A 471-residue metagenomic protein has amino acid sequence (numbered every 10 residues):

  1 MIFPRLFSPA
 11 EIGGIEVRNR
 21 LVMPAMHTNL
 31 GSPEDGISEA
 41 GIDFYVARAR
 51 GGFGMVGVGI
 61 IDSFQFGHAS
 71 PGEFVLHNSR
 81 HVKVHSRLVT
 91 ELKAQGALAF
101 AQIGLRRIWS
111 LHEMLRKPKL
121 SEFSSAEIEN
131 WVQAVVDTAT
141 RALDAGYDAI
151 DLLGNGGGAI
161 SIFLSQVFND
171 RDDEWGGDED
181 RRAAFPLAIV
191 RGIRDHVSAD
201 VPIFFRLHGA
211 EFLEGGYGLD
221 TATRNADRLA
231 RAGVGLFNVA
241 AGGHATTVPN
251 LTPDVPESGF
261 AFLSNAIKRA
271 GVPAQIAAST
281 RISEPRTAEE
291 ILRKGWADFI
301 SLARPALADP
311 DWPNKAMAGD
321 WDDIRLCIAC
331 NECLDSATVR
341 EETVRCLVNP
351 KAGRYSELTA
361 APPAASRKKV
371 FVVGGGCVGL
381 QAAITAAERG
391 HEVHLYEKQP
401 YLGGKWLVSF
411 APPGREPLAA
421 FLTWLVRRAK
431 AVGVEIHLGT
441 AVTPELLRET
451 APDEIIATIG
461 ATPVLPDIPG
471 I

Functional and structural regions predicted by a protein language model:
M1-V373, C377-V393, Y401, T462-V464: Flavin-dependent oxidoreductase catalytic cores
H68, Q166, P412-P413, P469: N-terminal low-complexity, intrinsically disordered patches enriched in charged
D220-R228, G235-N238, L425-R427, L438 (+2 more regions): Long hydrophobic alpha-helices with heptad-repeat/coiled-coil character
G271-V272, G295-W296, V432, A451 (+1 more regions): Short, structured coil segments at secondary-structure junctions
A277, I328, H394-Y396, H437 (+1 more regions): Hydrophobic/aromatic beta-strand patches that form the interior of the parallel beta-sheet core in alpha/beta enzyme
E289-F299, A306-L307, D311, E416-P417 (+4 more regions): C-terminal structured "cap/appendage" subdomains that terminate the fold
N331-T338, E435-I471: FAD-binding core/adjacent interface of flavoenzyme oxidoreductases
V372-L438, V464-I468: Beta1-alpha1 glycine-rich phosphate/pyrophosphate-binding loop at the start of Rossmann-like nucleotide-binding domains
